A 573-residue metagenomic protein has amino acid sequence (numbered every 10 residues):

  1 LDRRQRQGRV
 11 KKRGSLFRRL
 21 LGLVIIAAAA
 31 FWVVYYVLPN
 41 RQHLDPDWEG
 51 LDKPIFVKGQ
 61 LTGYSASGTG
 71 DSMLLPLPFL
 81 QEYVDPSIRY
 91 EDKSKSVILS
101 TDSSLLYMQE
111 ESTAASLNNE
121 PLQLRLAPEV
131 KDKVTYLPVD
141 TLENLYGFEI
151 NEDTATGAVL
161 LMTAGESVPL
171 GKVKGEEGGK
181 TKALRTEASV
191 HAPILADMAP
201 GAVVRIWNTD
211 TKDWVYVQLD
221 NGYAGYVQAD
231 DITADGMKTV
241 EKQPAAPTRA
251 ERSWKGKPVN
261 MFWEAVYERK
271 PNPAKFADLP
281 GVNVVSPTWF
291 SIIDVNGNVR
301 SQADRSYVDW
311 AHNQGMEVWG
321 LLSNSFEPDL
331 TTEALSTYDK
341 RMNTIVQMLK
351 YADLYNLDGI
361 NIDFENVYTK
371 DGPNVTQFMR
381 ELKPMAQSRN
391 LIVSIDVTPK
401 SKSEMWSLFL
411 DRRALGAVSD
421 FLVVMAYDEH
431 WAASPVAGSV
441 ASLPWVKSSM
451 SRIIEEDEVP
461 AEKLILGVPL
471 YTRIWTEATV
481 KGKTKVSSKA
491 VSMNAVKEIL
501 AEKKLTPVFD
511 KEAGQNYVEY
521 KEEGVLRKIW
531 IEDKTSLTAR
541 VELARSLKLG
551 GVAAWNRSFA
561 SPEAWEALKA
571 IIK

Functional and structural regions predicted by a protein language model:
D2-K212, E241-K255: Primary recognition of N-terminal secretory signal peptides and signal-anchoring hydrophobic helices
D220-I232: A short macromolecule-binding patch
K238-Q347: Glycan-recognition patch characteristic of GH18 chitinases/ENGases and related GlcNAc/peptidoglycan-binding proteins
V240-K242, T472-R540, I572: Glycan-binding loop/region signatures in secreted carbohydrate-active enzymes
E264-P280, T337-D353, E404-R412, E532-R545: Short, acidic/polar
V285, I362, L422, L466 (+2 more regions): Conserved, mostly hydrophobic/aromatic
V295-N298, Q302, D371-T376, R380-L500: Substrate-binding surface in catalytic domains of secreted glycosidases
I345-N374, F421-V436, A553: Active-site groove signature of glycoside hydrolases
